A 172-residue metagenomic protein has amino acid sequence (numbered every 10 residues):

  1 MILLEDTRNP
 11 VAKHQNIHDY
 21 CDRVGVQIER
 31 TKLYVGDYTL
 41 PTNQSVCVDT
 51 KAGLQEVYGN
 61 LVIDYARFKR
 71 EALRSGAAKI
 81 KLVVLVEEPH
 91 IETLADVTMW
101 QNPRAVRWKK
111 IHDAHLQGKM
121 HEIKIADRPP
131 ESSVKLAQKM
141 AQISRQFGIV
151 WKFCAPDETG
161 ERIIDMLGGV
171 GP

Functional and structural regions predicted by a protein language model:
M1-N43, E56-P172: Non-catalytic C-terminal interaction segments of nucleic acid-processing enzymes
V46-A52: Conserved catalytic cores of phosphodiester-cleaving nucleases, focusing on short active-site segments
